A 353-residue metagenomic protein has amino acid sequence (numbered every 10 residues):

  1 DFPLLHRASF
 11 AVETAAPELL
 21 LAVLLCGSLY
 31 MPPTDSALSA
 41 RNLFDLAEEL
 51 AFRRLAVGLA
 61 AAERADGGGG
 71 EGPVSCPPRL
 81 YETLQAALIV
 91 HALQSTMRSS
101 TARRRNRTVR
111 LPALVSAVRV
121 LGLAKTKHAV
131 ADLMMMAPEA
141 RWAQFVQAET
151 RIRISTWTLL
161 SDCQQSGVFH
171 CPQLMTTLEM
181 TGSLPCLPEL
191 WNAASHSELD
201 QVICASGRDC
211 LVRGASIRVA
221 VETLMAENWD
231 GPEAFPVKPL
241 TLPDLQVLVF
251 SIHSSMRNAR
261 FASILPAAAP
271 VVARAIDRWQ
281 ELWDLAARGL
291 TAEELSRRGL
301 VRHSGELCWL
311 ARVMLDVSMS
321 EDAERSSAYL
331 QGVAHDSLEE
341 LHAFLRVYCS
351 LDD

Functional and structural regions predicted by a protein language model:
D1-P3, N42-G70, S116-H128, R208-D353: Long, amphipathic alpha-helical regulatory blocks in the mid-to-C-terminal portion of eukaryotic proteins
F2-T14: An N-terminal domain-cap segment
A15, P78, T150, R298-L300 (+1 more regions): Structural signature of alpha-solenoid helical repeat scaffolds
P17, L21, L84, I152 (+5 more regions): Start-of-helix signal in alpha-solenoid helical-repeat scaffolds, especially tetratricopeptide repeats
P17-L20, C26-D230, D284-T291: Acidic, Ser/Thr-rich, low-complexity intrinsically disordered regions in fungal proteins
